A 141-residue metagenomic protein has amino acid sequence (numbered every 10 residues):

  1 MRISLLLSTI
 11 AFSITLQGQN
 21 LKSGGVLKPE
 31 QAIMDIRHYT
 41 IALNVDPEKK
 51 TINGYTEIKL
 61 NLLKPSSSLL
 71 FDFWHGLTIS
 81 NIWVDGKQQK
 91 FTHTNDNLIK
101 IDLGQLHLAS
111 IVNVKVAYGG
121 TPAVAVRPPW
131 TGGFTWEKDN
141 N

Functional and structural regions predicted by a protein language model:
M1-K22: Bacterial Sec-dependent N-terminal signal peptides
G18-N141: Acidic/His-enriched low-complexity segments
